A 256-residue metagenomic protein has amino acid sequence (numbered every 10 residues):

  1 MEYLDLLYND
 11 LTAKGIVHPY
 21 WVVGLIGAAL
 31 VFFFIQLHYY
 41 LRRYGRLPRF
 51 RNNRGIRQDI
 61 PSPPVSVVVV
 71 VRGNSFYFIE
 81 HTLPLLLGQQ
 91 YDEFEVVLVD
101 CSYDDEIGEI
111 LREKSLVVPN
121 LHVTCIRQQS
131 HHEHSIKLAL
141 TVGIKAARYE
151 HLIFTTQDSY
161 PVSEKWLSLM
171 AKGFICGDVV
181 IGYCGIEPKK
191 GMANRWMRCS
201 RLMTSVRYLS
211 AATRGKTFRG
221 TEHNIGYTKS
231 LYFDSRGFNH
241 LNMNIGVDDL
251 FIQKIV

Functional and structural regions predicted by a protein language model:
M1-D59, A211: N-terminal membrane-anchoring/stem segments of glycan-assembly enzymes
P63-S66, E95: Cell-envelope/extracellular polymer assembly enzymes that use nucleotide-activated donors
P84-E93: Short, acidic, metal-binding catalytic loop of nucleotide-sugar glycosyltransferases
E93-Y103, T124-Q128: Short beta-strand/loop segment that forms part of the nucleotide-sugar
D100-L111, Y160: A conserved acidic beta->alpha catalytic loop
E109-A146: Conserved donor nucleotide-binding strand/loop of the catalytic core
T124-S135, A139, L169-S235: Long helical/loop segments within the catalytic core of UDP-sugar-dependent glycosyltransferases, especially the large
L152: Short aromatic/hydrophobic "clamp" motif used to bind/position activated sugar donors
